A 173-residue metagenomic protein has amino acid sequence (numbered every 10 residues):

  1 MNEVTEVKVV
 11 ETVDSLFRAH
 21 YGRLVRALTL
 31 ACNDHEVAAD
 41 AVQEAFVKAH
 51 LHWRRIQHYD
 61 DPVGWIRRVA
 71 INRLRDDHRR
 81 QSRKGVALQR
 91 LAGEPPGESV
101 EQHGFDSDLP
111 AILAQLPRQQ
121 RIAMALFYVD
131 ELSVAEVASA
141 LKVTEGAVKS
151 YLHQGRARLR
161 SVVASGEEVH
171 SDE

Functional and structural regions predicted by a protein language model:
N2-R26, E36-A39: A short, charge-rich alpha-helical start-of-domain segment used by transcription regulators
Y21, V25, F46, P117 (+2 more regions): C-terminal flanking helix
E36, A135, G146: Residues within helix-turn-helix
D40-V47, D60-N72: Structural recognition of an alpha-helix C-terminal capping motif at a helix-to-coil junction
L51, Q57-H58, R68-Q89, E101-F105 (+1 more regions): Arg/Lys-rich amphipathic alpha helix in sigma70-family domain 2
I71, R75, L141-S165: DNA-recognition helix of helix-turn-helix
K84-L113, S133: Internal acidic/polar
A123-F127: A short pre-motif secondary-structure segment
